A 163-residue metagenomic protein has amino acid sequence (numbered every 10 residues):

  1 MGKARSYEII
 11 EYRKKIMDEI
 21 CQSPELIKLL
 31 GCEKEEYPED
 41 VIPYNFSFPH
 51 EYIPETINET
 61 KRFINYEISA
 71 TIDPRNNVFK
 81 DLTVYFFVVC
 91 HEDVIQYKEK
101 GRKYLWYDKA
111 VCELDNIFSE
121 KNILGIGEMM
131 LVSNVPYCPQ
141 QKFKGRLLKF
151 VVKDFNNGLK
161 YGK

Functional and structural regions predicted by a protein language model:
M1-N76: Small/polar-rich, solvent-exposed N-terminal microdomains that initiate assembly or binding
G2-R5, Q96-L105: Short, flexible/disordered intra-domain loops and linkers
I27-K28, I57-E59, Y104-G158, G162-K163: Acidic-leaning, charged glycine-interspersed low-complexity segments
F63, D81-Y85, G145-K149: Broad gene-expression machinery/nucleic-acid interaction feature
E67-S69, Y85-V89, K149-K153: Residue-level recognition of well-ordered beta-strand positions that form the cores of beta-sheet-rich folds across
D73-F79, P139-F143: Short, solvent-exposed beta-strand/turn "edge" segments of beta-rich domains on protein surfaces
P74, E92-Q96, N156-K160: Residue-level signal for secondary-structure boundary sites
D81-K98: Short acidic, glycine/tyrosine-flanked loop/strand segments centered on an H-E-D-like triad
